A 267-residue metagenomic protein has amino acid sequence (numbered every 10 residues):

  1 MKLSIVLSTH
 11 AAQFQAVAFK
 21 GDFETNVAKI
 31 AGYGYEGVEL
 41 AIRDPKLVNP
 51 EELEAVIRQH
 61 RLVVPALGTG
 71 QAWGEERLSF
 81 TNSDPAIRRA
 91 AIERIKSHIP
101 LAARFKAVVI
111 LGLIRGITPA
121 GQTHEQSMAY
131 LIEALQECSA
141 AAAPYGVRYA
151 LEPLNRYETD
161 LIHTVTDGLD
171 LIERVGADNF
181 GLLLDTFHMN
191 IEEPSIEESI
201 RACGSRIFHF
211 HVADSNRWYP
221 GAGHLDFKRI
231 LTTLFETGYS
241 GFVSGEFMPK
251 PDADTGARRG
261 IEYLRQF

Functional and structural regions predicted by a protein language model:
M1-S97, A103, A177, S205 (+2 more regions): N-terminal pre-domain/capping segments
L3-L7, V38-L40, V64-T69, V109-L111 (+4 more regions): Hydrophobic faces of well-ordered beta-strands that scaffold small-molecule active sites in alpha/beta enzyme cores
H10-K20, S79-A86, Q122, E158-I162 (+4 more regions): Gly/Pro-rich active-site loop or hairpin
D22, L78-G181: Active-site acidic/histidine proton-transfer and metal-coordination neighborhood in alpha/beta enzyme cores
E24-A28, P50-E54, I95-I99, I132-S139 (+4 more regions): Generic structural signal for well-ordered alpha-helices, preferentially at hydrophobic/aromatic core positions
I30, V38, I57, A91 (+9 more regions): Conserved, mostly hydrophobic/aromatic
R43, I114, L154, S215 (+1 more regions): Flexible loop residues that form catalytic and substrate-binding hotspots at small-molecule/glycan-binding clefts
